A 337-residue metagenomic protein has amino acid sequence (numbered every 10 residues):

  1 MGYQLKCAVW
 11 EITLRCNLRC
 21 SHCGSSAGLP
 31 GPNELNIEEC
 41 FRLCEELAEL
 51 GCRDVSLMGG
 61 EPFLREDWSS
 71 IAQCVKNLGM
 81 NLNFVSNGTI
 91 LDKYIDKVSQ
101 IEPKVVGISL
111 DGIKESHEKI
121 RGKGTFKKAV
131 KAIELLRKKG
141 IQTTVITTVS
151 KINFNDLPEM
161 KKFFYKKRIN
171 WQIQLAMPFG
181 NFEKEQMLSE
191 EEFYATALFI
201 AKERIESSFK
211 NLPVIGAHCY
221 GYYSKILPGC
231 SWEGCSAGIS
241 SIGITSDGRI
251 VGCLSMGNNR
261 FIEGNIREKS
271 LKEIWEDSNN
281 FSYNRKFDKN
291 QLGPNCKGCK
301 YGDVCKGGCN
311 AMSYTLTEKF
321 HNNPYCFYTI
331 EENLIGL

Functional and structural regions predicted by a protein language model:
M1-Q100, K104: Conserved alpha-helical substructure of the radical SAM core
K6, R53, G238, G257 (+1 more regions): Exposed loop/turn and edge beta-strand positions of beta-sandwich/beta-sheet ligand-binding modules
R15, R19, C23-S26, G238 (+4 more regions): Cys/His-rich metal-chelating microdomains
C16, G248, L271: Conserved, mostly hydrophobic/aromatic
R19, G51-C52, E102, I141 (+2 more regions): Short loop/turn motifs at secondary-structure junctions
K104, S109-D111, E115-V251, S255-I266: Radical SAM enzyme [4Fe-4S]-AdoMet core and its adjacent flexible, acidic and glycine-rich loops/tails across
S255-L337: Flexible mid-to-C-terminal extensions adjoining Fe-S/redox cofactors in radical SAM and related proteins
